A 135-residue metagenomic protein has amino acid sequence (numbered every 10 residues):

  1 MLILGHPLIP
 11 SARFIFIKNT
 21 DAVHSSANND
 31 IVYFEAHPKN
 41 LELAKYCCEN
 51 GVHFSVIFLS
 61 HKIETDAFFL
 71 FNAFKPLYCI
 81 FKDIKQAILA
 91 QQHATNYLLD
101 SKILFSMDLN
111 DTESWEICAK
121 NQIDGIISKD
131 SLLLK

Functional and structural regions predicted by a protein language model:
M1-L77: Conserved N-terminal beta1-alpha1 strand-loop-helix module at the mouth
G5, F16, F105-S106, I127: Structural signal for conserved beta-strand scaffold positions within catalytic alpha/beta enzyme cores
A36-P38, V56-I63, C79-I84, I103-T112 (+1 more regions): Glycine-rich beta-to-alpha transition loops that act as phosphate-gripper elements at the mouths of alpha/beta enzyme
H53, K75, T95, Q122-I123: Generic hydrophobic/packing signal
T65-F71, I84-H93, N110-L134: Catalytic cores of alpha/beta
K75, S101-K102: Residue-level signal for glycine
